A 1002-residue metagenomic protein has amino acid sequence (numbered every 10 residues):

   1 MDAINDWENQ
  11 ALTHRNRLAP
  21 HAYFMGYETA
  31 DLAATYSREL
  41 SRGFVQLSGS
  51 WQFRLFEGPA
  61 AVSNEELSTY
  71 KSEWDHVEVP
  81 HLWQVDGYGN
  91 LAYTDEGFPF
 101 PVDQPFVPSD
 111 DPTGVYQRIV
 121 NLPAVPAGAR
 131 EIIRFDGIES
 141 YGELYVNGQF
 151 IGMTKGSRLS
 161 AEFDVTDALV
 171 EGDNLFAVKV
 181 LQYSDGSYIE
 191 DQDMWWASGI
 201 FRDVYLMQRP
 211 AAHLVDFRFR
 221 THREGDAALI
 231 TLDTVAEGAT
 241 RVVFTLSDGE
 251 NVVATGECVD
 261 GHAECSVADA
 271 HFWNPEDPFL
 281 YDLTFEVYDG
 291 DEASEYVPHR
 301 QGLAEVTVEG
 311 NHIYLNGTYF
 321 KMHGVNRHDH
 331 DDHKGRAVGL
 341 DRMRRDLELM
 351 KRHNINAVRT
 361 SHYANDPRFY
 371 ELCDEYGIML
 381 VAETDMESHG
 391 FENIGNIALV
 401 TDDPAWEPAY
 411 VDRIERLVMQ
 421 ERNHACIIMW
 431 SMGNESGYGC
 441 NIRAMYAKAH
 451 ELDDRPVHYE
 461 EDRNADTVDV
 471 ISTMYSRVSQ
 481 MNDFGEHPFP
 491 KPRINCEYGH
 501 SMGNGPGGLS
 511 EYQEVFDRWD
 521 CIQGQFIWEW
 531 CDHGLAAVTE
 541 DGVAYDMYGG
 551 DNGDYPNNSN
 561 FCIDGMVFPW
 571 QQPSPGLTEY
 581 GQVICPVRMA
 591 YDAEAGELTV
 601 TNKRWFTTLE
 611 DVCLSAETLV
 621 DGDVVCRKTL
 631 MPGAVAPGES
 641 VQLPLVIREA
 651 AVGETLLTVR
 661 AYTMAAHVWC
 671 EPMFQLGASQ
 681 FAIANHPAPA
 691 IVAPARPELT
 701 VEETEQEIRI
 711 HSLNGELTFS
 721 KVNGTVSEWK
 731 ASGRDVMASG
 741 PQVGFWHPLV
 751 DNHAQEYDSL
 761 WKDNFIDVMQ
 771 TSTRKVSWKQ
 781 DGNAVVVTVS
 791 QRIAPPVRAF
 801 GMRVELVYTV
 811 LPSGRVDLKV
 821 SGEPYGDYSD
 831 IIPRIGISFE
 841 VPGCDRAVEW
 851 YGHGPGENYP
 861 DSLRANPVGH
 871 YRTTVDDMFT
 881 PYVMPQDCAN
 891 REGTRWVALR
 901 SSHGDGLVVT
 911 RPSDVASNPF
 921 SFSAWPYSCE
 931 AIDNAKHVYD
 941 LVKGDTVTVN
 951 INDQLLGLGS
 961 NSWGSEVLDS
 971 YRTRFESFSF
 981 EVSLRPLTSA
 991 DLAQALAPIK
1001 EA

Functional and structural regions predicted by a protein language model:
M1-E39, V79, T94, Y188 (+3 more regions): Extended substrate-binding grooves/exosites of carbohydrate-active enzymes
D2-E8, L12-R17, S37-R38, Q52-F56 (+7 more regions): Accessory beta-strand-rich segments of carbohydrate-active enzymes
D2-M25, Y36-S37, I151-G152, L175-Q208 (+5 more regions): Glycine/proline-rich low-complexity spacer/linker segments in large multi-domain proteins
L82-V85, N90, G97-F106, K155-S157 (+10 more regions): An acidic-aromatic loop/edge-strand motif
Q84-G87, T94, G137, Q182 (+4 more regions): Beta-strand/loop-rich accessory regions of lumenal/periplasmic or secreted enzymes, predominantly carbohydrate-active
D167-D173, D233-E309, A651-E703: Extended acidic/polar, glycine-enriched regions that form or flank non-catalytic beta-rich accessory modules
A211-G238, S574-V612, V692-Q706, V820: Surface beta-strand/loop "capping" patches
D260-D269, G622-V652: Intrinsically disordered, low-complexity Pro/Gly/Ser/Thr-rich segments with frequent PxxP/GP/PP motifs and embedded
